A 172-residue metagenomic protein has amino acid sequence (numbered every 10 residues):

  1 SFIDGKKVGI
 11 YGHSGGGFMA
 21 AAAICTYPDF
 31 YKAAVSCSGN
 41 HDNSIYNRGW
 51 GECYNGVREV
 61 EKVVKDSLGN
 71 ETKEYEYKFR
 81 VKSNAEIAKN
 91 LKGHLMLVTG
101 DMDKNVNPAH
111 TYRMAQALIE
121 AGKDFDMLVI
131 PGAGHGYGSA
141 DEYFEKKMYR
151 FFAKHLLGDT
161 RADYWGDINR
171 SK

Functional and structural regions predicted by a protein language model:
S1-K172: Active-site-proximal cap/loop segments of hydrolase catalytic domains
